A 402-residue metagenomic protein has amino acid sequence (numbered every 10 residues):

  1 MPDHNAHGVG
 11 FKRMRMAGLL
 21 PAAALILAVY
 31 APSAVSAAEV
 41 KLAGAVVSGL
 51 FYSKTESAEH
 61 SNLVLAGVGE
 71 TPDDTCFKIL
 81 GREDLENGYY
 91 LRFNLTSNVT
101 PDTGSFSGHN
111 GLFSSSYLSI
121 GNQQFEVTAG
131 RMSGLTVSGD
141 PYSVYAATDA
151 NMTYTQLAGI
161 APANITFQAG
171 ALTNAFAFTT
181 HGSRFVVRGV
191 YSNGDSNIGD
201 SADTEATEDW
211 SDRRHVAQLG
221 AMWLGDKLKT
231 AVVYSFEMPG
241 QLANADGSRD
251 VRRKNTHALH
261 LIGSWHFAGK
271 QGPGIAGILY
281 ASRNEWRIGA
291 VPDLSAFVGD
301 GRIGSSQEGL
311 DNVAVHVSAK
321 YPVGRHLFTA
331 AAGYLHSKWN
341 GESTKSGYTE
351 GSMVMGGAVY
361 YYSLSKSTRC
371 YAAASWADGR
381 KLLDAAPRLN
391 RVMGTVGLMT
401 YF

Functional and structural regions predicted by a protein language model:
S36-G44, E83, N87-L91, Q123-V127 (+10 more regions): Outer-envelope beta-barrel architecture signal
A37, V68-D74, H109-F113, F167-A171 (+5 more regions): Transmembrane beta-barrel outer-membrane domains
A38-Y52, V64-S196, R213, M222-K229: Outer membrane beta-barrel
G44-L50, L95-S97, A129-R131, G189-N193 (+6 more regions): Transmembrane beta-barrel strands of outer-membrane/channel proteins
L50-H60, V99-S105, L135-G139, D195-G199 (+6 more regions): Gram-negative outer-membrane beta-barrel proteins
K78-R82, S119-G121, A177-H181, V186 (+6 more regions): Transmembrane beta-barrel domains of outer membrane proteins
D212, Q218-G357: Detector for outer-membrane/organellar transmembrane beta-barrel domains, recognizing the amphipathic beta-strand
N390-F402: Outer-membrane beta-barrel "beta-signal"
